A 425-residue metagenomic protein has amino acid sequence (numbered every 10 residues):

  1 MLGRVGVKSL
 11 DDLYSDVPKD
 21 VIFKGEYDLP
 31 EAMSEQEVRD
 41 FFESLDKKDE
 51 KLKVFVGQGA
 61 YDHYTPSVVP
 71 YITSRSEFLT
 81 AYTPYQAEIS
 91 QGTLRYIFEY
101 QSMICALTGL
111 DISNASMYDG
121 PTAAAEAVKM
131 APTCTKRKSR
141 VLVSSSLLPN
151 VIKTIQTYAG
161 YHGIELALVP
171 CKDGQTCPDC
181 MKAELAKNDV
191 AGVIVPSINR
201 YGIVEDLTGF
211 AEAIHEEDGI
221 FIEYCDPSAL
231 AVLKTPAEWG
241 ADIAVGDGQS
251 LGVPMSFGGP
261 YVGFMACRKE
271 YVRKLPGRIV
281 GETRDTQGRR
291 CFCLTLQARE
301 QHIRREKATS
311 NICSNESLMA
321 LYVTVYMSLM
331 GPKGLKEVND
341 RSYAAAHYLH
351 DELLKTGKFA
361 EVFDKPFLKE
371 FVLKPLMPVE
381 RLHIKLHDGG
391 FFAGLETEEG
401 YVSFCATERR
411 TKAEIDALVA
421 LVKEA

Functional and structural regions predicted by a protein language model:
M1-V21: Compact, charge-rich alpha-helical regulatory domains located at protein termini
G3, D28-A32, A87-S90, M117 (+14 more regions): Hydrophobic alpha-helical scaffolding
S15-F98: N-terminal entrance/gating region of PLP-dependent enzymes' catalytic architecture
S76-A87, M103-L110, K136-K138, A159-A167 (+4 more regions): Gly-rich Lys/Arg/Thr-decorated short loops/hinges at beta-loop-alpha junctions or inter-strand turns that position
Y85-I89, A106-A125: Short loop-beta-helix segment that forms the pyridoxal 5′-phosphate
G92, T122-R289, K358, L373-L376 (+3 more regions): Conserved PLP-enzyme active-site core in the AAT-like
L251-G357, E361-D364: Active-site C-terminal subdomain of aminotransferase-like
K333-L418: Conserved C-terminal alpha-helix-loop-beta "cap" of PLP-dependent enzymes that closes/shapes the active-site mouth
